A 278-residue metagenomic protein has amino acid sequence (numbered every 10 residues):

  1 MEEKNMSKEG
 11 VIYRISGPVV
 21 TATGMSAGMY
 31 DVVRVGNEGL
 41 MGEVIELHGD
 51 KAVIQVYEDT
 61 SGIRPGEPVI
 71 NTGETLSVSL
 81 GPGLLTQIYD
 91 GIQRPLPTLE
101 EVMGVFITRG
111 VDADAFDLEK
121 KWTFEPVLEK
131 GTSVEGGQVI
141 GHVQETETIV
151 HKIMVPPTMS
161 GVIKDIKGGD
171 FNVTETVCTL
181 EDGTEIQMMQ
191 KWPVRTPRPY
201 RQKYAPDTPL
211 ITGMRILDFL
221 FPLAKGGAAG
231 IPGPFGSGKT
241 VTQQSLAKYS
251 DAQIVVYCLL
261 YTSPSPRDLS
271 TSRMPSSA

Functional and structural regions predicted by a protein language model:
M1-E100, V105-T108: N-terminal accessory targeting/assembly segments
A22, I54, I63, F116 (+2 more regions): Short beta-strand segments of a lipoyl-like beta-sandwich/carrier module
M25, E38, E74-T75, Q93 (+5 more regions): Short, surface-exposed secondary-structure boundary micro-motifs
I70, T75-S77, D90-P95, L99 (+2 more regions): Interdomain "pre-motor" coupling segment immediately N-terminal to P-loop NTPase/helicase cores
V102-F124, H142-E145, I153-M154, E175-G227: P-loop NTPase nucleotide-binding/switch module
L217-L259: P-loop NTPase nucleotide-binding module
T262-D268: Conserved small/polar residues in nucleotide/adenosyl-binding loops
